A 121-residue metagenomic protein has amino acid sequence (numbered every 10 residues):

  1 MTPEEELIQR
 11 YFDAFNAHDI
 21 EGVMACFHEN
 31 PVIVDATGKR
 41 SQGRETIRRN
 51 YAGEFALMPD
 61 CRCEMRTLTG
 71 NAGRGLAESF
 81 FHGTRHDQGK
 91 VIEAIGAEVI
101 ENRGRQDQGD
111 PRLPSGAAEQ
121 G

Functional and structural regions predicted by a protein language model:
M1-P3, F12, V34, R48-G121: A beta-strand edge to alpha-helix "cap/lid" segment located at domain peripheries
E4, G43: Hydrophobic (often cysteine-bearing) scaffold residues that line and stabilize catalytic clefts of nucleotide/cofactor
I8-N16: Regular secondary-structure segments
A17-N30: Short, well-ordered alpha-helical segments enriched in acidic and aromatic residues
R40: Conserved sequence/structural motifs within the catalytic ATP-binding
